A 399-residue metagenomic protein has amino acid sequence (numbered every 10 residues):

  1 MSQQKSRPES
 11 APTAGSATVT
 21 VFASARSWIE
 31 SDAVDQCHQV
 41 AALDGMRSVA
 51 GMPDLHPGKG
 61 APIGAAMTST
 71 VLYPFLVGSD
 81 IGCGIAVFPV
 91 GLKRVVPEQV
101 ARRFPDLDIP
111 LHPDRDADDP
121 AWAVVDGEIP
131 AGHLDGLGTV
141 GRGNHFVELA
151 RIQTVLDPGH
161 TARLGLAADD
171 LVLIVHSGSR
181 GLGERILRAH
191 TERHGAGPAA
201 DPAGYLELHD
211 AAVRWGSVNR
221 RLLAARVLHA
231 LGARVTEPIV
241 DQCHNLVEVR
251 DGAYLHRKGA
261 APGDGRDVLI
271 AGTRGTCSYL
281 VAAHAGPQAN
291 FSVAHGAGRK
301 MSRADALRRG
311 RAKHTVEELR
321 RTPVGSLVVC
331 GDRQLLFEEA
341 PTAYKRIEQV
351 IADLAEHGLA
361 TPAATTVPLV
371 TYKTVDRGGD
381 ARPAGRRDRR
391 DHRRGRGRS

Functional and structural regions predicted by a protein language model:
S2-D35, D44-A50, K59-I63, V71-G78 (+2 more regions): Domain-length cofactor-binding catalytic modules of enzymes
S69, G78-R94: Catalytic-core region of right-hand nucleic acid polymerases
A121: Metal/cofactor- and membrane transport-associated sequence elements
